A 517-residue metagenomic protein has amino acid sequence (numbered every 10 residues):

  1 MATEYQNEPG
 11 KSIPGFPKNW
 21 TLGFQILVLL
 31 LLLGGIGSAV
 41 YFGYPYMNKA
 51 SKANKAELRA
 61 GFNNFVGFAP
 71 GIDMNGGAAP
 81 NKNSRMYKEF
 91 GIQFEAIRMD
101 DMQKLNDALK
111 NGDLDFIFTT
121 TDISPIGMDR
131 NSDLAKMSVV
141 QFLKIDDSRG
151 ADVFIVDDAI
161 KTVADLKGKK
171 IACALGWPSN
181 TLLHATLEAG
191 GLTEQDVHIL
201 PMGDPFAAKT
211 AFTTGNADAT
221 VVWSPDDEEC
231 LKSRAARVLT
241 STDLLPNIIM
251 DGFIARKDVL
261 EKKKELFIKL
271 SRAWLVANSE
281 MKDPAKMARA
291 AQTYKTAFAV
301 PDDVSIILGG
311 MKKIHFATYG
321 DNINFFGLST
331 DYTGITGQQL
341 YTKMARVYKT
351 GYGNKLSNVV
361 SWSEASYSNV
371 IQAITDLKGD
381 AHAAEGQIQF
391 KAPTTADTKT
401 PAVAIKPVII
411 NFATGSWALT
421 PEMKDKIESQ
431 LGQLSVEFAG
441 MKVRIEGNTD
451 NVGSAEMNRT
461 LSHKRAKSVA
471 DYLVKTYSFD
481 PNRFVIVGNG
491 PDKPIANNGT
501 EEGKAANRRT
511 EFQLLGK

Functional and structural regions predicted by a protein language model:
M1-L22: N-terminal Lys/Arg-rich, disordered targeting/topogenic segments
Q25-A39: Hydrophobic membrane-insertion alpha-helices, especially the h-region of bacterial N-terminal signal peptides
G43-M202, A211, D218-S224, S241 (+1 more regions): Short, glycine-/small- and polar/acidic-enriched structural segments that line small-molecule recognition paths
G76, K110, L114, D129 (+13 more regions): Sec-exported extracytoplasmic/periplasmic mature domains
T121, N131-S132, Q195, I199-L200 (+1 more regions): Pocket-lining segment of extracytoplasmic ligand-binding domains
K262-K355: Secondary-structure end/capping motifs
S368-K442, K517: Periplasmic peptidoglycan-binding/tethering modules of Gram-negative envelope proteins
N448-K517: Periplasmic OmpA-like peptidoglycan-binding domain that tethers envelope proteins to the cell wall
